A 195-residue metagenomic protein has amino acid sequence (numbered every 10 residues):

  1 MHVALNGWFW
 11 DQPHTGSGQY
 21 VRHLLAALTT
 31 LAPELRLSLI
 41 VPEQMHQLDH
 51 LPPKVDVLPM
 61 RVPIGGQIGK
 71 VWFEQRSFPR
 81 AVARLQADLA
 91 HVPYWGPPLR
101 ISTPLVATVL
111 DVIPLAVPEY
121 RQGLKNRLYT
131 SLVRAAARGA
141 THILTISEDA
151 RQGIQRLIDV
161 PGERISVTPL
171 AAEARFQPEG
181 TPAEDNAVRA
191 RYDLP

Functional and structural regions predicted by a protein language model:
M1-P195: Carbohydrate transferase catalytic cores enriched for Leloir-type hexosyltransferases
